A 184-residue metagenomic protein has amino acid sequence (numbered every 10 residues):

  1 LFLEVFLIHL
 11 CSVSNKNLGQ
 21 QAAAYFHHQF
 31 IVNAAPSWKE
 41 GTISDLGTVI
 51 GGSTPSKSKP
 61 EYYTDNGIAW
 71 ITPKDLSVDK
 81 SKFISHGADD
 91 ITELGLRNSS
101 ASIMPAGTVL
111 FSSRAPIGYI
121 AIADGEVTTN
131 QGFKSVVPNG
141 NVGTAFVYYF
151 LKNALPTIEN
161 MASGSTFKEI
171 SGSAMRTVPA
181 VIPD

Functional and structural regions predicted by a protein language model:
L1-H9, K134-T144, G172-D184: Proline-centric
F2-T54, V181-D184: Non-catalytic DNA-recognition/assembly elements of restriction-modification systems
W38-K82, G95-S100, S163: Low-complexity, Lys/Gly-biased intrinsically disordered segments
S44-G47, Y148, L155, P179: Generic hydrophobic alpha-helical scaffold/packing signal
K59-E61, G87-D90: Short Gly/aromatic-enriched secondary-structure transition segments
T72-P73, A88-K152, A162, S171: A short beta-sheet element
N153-A180: Specificity-determining recognition surfaces
